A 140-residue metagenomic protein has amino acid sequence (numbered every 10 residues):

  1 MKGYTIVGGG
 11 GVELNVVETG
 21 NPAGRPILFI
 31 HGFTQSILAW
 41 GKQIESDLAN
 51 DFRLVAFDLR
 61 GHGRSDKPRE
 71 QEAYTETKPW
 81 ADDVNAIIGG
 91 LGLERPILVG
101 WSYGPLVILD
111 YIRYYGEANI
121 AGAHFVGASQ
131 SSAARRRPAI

Functional and structural regions predicted by a protein language model:
M1-Y4: A domain-start/cap signature at the N-terminus of enzymes
G9, A49, A56-Y103, I112-Y114 (+1 more regions): Active-site loop/oxyanion-hole signature of alpha/beta-hydrolase fold enzymes
G9-E70, I87: Conserved HGGG/HGGXW glycine-rich cap/lid loop of the alpha/beta-hydrolase fold
G24, G104, S131: Surface-exposed, flexible loop/turn segments at secondary-structure boundaries
F29-G32, S102, A128: Glycine-rich His-Gly loop
L38, L106-L109: Alpha-helical elements of the RecA-like P-loop NTPase motor core of helicases
L109-I140: Flexible "cap/lid" loop of the alpha/beta hydrolase fold
